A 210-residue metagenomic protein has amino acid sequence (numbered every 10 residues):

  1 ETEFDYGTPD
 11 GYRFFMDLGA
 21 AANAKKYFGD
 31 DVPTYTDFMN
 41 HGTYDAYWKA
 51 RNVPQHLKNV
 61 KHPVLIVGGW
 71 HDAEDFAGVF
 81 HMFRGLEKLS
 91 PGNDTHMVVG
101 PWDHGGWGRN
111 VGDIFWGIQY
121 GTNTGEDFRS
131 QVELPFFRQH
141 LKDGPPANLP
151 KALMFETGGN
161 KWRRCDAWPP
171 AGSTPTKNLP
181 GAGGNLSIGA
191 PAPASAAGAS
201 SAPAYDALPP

Functional and structural regions predicted by a protein language model:
E1, D30, P63-V64, G112-G121: Flexible glycine/proline-enriched surface loops and loop-helix/loop-strand junctions
E1-N59, P145: Accessory cap/linker subdomain of secreted extracellular hydrolases
V60, I66-G68: Short beta-strand/loop motif that positions the catalytic acidic residue of the alpha/beta-hydrolase fold
G68, M97-W102, E156-G158: Short glycine-rich catalytic loops that host catalytic nucleophiles or stabilize transition states across multiple
H71-D75: Acidic catalytic loop of the alpha/beta-hydrolase fold
F76-T95: Active-site-adjacent alpha-helix of alpha/beta-hydrolase-fold enzymes
M97-W107, V111-G117: Histidine-bearing beta->alpha loop at or near hydrolase active sites
I114-P210: C-terminal, loop-rich substrate-recognition/catalytic regions characterized by aromatic stacking residues
